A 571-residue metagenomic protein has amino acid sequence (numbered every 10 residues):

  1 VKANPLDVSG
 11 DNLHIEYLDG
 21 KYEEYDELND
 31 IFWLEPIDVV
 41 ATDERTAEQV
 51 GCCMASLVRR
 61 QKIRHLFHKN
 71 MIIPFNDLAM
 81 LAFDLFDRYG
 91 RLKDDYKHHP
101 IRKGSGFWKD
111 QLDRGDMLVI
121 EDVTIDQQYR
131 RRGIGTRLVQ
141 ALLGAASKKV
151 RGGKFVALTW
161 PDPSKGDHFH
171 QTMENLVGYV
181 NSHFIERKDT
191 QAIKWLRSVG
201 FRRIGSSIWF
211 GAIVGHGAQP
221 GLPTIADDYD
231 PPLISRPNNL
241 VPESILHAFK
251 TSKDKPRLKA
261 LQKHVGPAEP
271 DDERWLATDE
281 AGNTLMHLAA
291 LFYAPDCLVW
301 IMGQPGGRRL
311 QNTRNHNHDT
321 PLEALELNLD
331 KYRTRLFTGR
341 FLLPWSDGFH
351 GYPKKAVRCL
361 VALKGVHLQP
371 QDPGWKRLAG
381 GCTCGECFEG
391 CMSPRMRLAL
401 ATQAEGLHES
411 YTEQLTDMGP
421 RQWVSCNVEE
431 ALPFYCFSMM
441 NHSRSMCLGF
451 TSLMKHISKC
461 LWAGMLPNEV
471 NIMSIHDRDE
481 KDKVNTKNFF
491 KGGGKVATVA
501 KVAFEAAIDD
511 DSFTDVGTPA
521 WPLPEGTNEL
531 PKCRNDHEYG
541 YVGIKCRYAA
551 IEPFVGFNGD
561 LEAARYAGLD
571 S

Functional and structural regions predicted by a protein language model:
V1-R130, A141, A145-G307, N315-S571: Non-catalytic substrate-recognition and accessory regions of acyl/acetyltransferase enzymes
R132-I134: A short glycine-leucine-enriched loop at secondary-structure breakpoints that most characteristically corresponds
L138: Hydrophobic positions on the alpha1 helix immediately C-terminal to the Walker A/P-loop
